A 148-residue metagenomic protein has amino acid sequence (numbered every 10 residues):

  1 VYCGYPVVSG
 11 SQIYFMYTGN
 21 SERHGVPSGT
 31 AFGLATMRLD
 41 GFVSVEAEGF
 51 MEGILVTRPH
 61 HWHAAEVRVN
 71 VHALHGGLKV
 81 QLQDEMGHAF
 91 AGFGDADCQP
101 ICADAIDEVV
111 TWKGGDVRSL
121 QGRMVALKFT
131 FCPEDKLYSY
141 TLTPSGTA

Functional and structural regions predicted by a protein language model:
V1-A148: Carbohydrate-active catalytic/glycan-binding domains of CAZyme proteins, especially the secreted or lumenal ectodomains
